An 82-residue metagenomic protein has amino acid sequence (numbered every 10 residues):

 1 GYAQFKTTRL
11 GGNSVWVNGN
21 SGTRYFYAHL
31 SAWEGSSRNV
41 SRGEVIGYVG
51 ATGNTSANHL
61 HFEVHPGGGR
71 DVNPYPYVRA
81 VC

Functional and structural regions predicted by a protein language model:
G1-E34, T55-E63: Zn2+-dependent peptidoglycan hydrolase active-site motif and core
G1-F5, E34-V49: Short, well-structured beta-strand-loop connectors
K6-R9, A28, R42, Y48 (+1 more regions): Catalytic Cys-His active-site segments of thiol-dependent hydrolases/isopeptidases
N18-S21, I46, G68: Feature targets compositionally biased, intrinsically disordered low-complexity regions with long contiguous runs
G35-E44, E63-C82: Acidic, glycine-rich catalytic/binding loops that coordinate metals and/or anionic ligands
